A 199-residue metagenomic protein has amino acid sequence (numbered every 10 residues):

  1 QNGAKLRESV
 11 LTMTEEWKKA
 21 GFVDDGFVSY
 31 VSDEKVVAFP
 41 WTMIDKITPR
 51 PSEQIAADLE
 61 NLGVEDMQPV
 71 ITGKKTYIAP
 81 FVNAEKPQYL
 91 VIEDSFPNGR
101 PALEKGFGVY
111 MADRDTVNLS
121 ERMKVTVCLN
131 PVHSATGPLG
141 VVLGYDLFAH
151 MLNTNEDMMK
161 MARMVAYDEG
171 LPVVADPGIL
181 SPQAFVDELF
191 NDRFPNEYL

Functional and structural regions predicted by a protein language model:
N2-L199: Substrate/ligand-engaging "lid" and interaction regions
